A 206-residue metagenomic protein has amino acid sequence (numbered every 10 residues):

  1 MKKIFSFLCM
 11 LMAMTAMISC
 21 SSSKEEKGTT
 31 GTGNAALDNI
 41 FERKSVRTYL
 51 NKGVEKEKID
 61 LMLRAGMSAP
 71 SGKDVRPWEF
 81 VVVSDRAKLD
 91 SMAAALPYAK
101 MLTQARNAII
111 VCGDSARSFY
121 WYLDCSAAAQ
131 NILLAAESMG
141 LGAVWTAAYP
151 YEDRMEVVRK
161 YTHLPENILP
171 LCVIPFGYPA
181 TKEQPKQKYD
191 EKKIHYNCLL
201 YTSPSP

Functional and structural regions predicted by a protein language model:
M1-I4: Positively charged n-region of N-terminal signal peptides that target proteins for export
F7-A13: Sec-dependent N-terminal signal peptides
I18-S19: C-terminal motif of bacterial Sec signal peptides marking the signal peptidase cleavage site
I40-R47: Acidic/histidine-rich, surface-exposed loop or edge segments in extracytoplasmic proteins
E57-C125: Glycine/small-residue-rich phosphate/adenosyl-binding loop
M62, G66-M67, R117-Y161, I174: Small-aliphatic-rich amphipathic alpha-helix that forms the alpha element of a beta-alpha
T162-Q184: A glycine-rich helix N-cap at a beta->alpha junction
Y201-P206: Conserved small/polar residues in nucleotide/adenosyl-binding loops
